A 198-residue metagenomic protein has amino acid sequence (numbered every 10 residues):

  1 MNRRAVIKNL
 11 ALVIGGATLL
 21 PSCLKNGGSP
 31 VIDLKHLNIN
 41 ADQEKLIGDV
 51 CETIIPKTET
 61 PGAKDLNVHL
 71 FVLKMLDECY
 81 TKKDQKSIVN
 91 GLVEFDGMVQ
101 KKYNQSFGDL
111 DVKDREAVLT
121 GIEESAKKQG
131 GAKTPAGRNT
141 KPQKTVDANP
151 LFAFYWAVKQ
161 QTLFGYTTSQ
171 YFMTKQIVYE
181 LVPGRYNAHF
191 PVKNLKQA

Functional and structural regions predicted by a protein language model:
M1-A5, L20-T53: C-terminal segment of N-terminal export signals and the immediately downstream linker at the start of the mature
I7-K25, D111: N-terminal export signals
D33-N38, I55-K57, D77-I88: A ubiquitous short alpha-helical element
L37-N40, E59-G62, N90-E94: A short, ordered amphipathic alpha-helix with a cationic face
A41-L73: Post-signal-peptide N-terminal segment of Sec-exported extracytoplasmic proteins
D49, N67-A198: Mature-region segments of soluble proteins
